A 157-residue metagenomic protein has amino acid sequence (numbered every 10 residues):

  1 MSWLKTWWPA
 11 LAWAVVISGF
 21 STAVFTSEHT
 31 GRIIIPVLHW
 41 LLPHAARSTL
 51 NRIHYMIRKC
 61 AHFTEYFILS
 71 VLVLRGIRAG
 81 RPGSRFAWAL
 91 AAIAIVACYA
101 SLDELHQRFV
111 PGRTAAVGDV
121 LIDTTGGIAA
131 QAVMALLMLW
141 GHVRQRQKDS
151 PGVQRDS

Functional and structural regions predicted by a protein language model:
M1-V71: "…centered on the first transmembrane helix and the immediately adjacent amphipathic helix/loop
S2-W8, P82-L90, A116-V117: Membrane-helix interface segments
A12-I17, W88-R108: Small-polar-interrupted transmembrane alpha-helices in polytopic inner-membrane proteins
S21-E28, G76, E104, R108: Transmembrane helix-loop junctions and nearby membrane-interface residues
H54-R58, Y99, A115: Catalytic tyrosine of NAD(P)H-dependent dehydrogenase/reductases that use a Tyr as the general acid/base
E65-G80, T125-G141: Membrane-interfacial alpha-helical segments at the cytosolic side of multi-pass membrane proteins
A100-T124: Interfacial helix-loop-helix junctions of multi-pass membrane proteins
H142-S157: Membrane-interfacial, low-structure loops and terminal tails that flank and connect transmembrane helices in multi-pass
